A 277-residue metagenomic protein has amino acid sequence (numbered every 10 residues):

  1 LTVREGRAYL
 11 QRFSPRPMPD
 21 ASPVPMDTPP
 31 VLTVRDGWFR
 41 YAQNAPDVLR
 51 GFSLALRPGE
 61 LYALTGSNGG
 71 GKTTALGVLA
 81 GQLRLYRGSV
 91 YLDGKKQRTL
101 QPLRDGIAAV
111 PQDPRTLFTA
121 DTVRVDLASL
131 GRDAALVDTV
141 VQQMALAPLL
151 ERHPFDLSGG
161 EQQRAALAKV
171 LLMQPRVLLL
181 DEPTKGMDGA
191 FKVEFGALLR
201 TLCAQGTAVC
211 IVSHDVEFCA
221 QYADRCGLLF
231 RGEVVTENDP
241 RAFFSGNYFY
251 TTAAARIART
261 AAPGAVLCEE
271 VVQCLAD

Functional and structural regions predicted by a protein language model:
L1-P30, Y250-D277: ABC ATPase nucleotide-binding domains
T65-S67: The feature captures the beta-strand-to-loop junction immediately N-terminal to the Walker
A80: Helix-to-loop junction immediately C-terminal to a conserved catalytic motif
A134-L149: Conserved ABC ATPase "signature" region
H153-L157, E161: Conserved ABC ATPase signature
L178-D181: Catalytic Walker B motif of ABC-type/P-loop ATPase nucleotide-binding domains
S213-H214: H-loop/switch region of ABC-family ATPase nucleotide-binding domains
